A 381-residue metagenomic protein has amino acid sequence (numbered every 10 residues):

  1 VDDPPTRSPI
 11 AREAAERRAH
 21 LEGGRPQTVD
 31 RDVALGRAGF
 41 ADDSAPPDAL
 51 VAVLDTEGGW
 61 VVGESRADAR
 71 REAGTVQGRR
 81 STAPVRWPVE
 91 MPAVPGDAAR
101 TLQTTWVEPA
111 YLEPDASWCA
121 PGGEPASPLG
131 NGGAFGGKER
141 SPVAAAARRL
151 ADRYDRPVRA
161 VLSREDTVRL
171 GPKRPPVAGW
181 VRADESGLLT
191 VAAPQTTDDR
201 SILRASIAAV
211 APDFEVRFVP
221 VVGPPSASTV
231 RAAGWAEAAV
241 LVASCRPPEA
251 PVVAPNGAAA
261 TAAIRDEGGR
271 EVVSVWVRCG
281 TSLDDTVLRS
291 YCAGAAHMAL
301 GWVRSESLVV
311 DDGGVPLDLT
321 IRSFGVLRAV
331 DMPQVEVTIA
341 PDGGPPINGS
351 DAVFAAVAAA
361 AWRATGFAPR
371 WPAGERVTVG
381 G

Functional and structural regions predicted by a protein language model:
V1-A15, A19-E22, R80-W87, V94-D97 (+5 more regions): C-terminal catalytic domains of large/alpha subunits in multi-subunit enzymes
V1-M91, V143, R156, P172-K173: Flexible, low-hydrophobicity surface segments
R70-R71, L112-E113, F135, S282-D285: Short helix/loop capping segments that flank catalytic or ligand/cofactor-binding pockets
A120-E124: Phosphate/pyrophosphate-binding loops at sites that engage ATP/ADP/AMP, CoA/4′-phosphopantetheine, polyphosphate
S127-R140: Glycine/serine-rich anion-binding loops at beta->alpha junctions that coordinate negatively charged ligand groups
R140-A151: A glycine- and small-aliphatic-rich helix-loop capping segment at beta-alpha/alpha-beta transitions that lines
